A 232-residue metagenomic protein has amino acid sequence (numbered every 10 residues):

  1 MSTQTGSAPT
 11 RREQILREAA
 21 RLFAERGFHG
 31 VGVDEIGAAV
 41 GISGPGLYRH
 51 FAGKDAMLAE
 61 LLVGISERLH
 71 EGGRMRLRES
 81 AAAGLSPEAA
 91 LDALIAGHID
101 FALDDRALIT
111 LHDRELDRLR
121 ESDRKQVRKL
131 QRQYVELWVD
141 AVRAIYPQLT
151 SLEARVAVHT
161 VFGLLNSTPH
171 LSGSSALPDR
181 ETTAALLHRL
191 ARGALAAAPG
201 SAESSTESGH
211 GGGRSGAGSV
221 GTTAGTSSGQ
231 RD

Functional and structural regions predicted by a protein language model:
M1-T3, D232: Short, intrinsically disordered or compositionally biased N-terminal tails of bacterial proteins
R11-Q14, E18-A56, E60: Helix-turn-helix
G41-S43, R49, G53, D113 (+1 more regions): A cross-kingdom feature marking solvent-exposed beta-strand/loop segments within repeated, beta-rich binding/scaffold
L58-I65, H112: Alpha-helical DNA-contacting segments of helix-turn-helix folds
L62, S66, L91, R124-V135: Amphipathic, non-transmembrane alpha-helical scaffold segments
R74-D104, A157: Hydrophobic alpha-helical connector segments
A96-L103, D113-R118, A191-L195: Helix-loop "lid/cap" segments that line or gate small-molecule binding pockets
I109-D113, R124, R128, A144-A191 (+4 more regions): Hydrophobic/aromatic-rich alpha-helical bundle segments in the mid-to-C-terminal region
